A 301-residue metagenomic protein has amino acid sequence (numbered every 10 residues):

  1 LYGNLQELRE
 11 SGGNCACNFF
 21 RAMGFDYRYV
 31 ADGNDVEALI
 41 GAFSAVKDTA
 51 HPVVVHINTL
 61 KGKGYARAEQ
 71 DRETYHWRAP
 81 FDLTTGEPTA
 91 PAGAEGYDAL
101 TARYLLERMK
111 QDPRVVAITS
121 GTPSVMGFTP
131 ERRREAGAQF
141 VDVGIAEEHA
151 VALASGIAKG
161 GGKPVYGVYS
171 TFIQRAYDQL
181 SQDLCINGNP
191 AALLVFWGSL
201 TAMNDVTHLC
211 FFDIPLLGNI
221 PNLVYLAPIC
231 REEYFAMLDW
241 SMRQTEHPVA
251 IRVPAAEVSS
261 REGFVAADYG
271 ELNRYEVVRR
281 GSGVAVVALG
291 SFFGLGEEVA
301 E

Functional and structural regions predicted by a protein language model:
L1, Y97-L100, S291: Contiguous N-terminal and early-domain "leader" segments and peripheral loops that mark the onset or edge of a domain
L1-E10: Active-site cavity-forming subdomains of large catalytic enzyme subunits
E10-C15, F25-V249, E257: Thiamine diphosphate
N18: An acidic, phosphate/nucleotide-engaging active-site surface
R21-A22, Y29, A38-T49, T245-E246 (+2 more regions): Long hydrophobic segments that form regular secondary structure
V116-T119, I251, G283-L289: Short hydrophobic beta-strand segments
P254: Short-chain dehydrogenase/reductase
E257-E276: Aromatic-enriched
